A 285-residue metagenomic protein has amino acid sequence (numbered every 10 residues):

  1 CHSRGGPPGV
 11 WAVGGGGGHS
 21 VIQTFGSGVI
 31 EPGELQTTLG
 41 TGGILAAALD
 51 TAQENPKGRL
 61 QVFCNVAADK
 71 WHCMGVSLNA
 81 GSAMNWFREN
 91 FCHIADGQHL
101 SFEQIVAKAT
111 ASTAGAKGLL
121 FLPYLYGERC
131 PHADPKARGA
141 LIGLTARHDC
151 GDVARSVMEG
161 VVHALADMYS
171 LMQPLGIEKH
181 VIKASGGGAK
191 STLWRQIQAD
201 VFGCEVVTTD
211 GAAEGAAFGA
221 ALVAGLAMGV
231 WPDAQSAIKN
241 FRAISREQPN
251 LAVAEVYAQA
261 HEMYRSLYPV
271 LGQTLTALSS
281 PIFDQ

Functional and structural regions predicted by a protein language model:
H2-Q285: Active-site core segments that coordinate phosphate-bearing ligands/cofactors across diverse enzyme families
